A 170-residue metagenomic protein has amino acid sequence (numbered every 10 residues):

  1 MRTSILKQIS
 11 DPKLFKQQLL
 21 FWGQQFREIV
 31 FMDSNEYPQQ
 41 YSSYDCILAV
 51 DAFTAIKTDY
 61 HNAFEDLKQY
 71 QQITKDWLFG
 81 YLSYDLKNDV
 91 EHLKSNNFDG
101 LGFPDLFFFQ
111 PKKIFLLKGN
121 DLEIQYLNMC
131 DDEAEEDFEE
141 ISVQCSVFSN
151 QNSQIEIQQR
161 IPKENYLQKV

Functional and structural regions predicted by a protein language model:
M1-V170: Signature of the chorismate-utilizing enzyme
